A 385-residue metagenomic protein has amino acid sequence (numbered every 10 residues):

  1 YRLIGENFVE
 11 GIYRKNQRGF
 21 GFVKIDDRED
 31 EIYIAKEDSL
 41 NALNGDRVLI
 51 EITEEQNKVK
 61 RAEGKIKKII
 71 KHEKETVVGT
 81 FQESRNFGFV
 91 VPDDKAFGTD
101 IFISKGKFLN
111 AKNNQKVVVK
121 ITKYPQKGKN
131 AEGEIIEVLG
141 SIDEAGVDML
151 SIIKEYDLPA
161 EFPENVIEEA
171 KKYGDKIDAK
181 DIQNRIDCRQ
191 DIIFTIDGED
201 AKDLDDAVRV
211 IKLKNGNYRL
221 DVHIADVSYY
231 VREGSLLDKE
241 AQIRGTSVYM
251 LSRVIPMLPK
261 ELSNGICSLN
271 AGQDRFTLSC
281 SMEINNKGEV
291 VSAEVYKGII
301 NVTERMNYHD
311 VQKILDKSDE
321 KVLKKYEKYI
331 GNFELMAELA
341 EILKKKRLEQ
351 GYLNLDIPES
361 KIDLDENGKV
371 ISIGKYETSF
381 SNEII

Functional and structural regions predicted by a protein language model:
Y1-D221, S228-G272: Charge-lined substrate channels and their catalytic hotspots, especially those that engage the 3′ end of RNA
V119-I121, D197, K202-I385: Feature marking long nucleic-acid-engaging regions of large polymerase/nuclease enzymes
